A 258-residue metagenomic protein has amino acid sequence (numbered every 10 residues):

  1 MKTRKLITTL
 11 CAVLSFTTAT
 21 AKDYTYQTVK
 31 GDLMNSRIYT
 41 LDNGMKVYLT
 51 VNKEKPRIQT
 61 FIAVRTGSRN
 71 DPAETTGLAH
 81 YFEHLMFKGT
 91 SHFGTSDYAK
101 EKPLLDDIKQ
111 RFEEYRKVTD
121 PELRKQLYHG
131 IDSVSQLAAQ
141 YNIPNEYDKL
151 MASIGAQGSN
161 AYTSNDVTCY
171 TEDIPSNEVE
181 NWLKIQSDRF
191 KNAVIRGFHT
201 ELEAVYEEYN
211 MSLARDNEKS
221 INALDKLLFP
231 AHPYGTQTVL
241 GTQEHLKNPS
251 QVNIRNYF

Functional and structural regions predicted by a protein language model:
M1-T8: Bacterial N-terminal signal peptides that target proteins for export
L6, A19-I143, C169-A193, A214 (+3 more regions): His/Glu-rich zincin catalytic helix
C11-T20: Hydrophobic h-region of N-terminal signal peptides that target proteins for export in Gram-negative bacteria
T40, V51, I154-S164: Catalytic zinc-binding patch centered on the HExxH motif and its immediate surroundings that defines zinc-dependent
A99-P103, V194-N210: Acidic/histidine-enriched alpha-helical segments
S153, Q243-L246: A structural supersecondary motif
A204-L228: Short acidic/His-enriched helical or mixed secondary-structure segments at domain edges of catalytic enzymes and some
L246-N248, V252-Y257: A conserved hydrophobic secondary-structure block that centers on an alpha-helix together with its immediately flanking
